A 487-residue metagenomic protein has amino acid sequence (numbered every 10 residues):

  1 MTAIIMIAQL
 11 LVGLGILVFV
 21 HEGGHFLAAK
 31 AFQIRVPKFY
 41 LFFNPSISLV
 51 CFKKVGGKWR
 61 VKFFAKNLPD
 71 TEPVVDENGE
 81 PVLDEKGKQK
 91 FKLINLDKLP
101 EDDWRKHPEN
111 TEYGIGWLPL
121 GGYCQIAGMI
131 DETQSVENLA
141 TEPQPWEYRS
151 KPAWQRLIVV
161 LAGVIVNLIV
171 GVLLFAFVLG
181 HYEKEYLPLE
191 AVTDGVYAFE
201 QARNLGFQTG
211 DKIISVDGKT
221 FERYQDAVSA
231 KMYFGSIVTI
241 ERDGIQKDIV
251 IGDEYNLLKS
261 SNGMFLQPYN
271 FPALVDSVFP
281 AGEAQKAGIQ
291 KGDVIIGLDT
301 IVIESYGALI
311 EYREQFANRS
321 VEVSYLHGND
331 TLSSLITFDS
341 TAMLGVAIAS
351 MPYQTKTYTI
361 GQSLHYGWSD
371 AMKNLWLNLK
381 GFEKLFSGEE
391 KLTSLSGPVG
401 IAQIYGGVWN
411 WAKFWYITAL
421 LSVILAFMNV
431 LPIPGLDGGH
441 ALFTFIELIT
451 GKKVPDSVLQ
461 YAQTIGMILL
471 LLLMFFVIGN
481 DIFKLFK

Functional and structural regions predicted by a protein language model:
A3-L139, M428-T450: Small-residue-rich helix-interface/hinge motifs
Q9-G13, F19-V20, A31, G122 (+2 more regions): Internal alpha-helical transmembrane segments
H21, I115, A202, G210-I213 (+11 more regions): Terminal peptide-recognition signature
M129-V136, T193-E254: Juxtamembrane extramembrane loops of integral membrane proteins
T141-W154, N262-K286, V294-G297, I301-F427 (+2 more regions): Functional transmembrane alpha-helices
V159-V192, A227-S277, Q285, E322-S324 (+1 more regions): PDZ/PDZ-like peptide-tail recognition elements
V178-E222, S261-G297, I301-E304: PDZ/PDZ-like domain segments forming the peptide/carboxylate-binding groove, activating on the N-terminal beta-strands
Y461-D481: Final/C-terminal transmembrane alpha-helix of multipass membrane proteins
